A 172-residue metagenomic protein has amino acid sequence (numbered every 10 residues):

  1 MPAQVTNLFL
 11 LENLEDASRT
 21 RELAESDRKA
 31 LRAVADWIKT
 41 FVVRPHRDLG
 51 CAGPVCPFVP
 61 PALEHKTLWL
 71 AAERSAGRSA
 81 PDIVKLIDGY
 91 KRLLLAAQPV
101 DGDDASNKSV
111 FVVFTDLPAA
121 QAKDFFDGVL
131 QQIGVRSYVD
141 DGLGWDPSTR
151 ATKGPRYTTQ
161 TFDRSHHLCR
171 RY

Functional and structural regions predicted by a protein language model:
M1-D104: N-terminal, charge-rich interaction modules
D104-F111, D116-L168: Non-transmembrane, aqueous-exposed alpha-helical and coiled segments at domain scale
